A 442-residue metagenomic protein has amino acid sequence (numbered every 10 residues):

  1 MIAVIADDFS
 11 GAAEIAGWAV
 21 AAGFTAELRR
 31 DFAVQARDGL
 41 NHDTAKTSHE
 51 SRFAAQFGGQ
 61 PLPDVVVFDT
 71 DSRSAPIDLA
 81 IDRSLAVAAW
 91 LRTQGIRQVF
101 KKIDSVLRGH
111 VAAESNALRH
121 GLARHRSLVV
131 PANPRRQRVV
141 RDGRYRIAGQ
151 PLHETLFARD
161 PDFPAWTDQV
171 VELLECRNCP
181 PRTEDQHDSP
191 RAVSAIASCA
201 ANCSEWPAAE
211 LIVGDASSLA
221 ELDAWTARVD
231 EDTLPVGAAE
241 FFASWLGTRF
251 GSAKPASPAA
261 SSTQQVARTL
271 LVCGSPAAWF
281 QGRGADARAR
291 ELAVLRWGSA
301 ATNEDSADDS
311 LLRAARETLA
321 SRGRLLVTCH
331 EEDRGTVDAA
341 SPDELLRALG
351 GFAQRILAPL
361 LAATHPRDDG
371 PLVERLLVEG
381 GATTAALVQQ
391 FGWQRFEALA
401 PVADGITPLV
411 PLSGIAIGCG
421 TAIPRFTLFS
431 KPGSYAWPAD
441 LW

Functional and structural regions predicted by a protein language model:
M1, E27, D64, A75-A80 (+2 more regions): Cap/lid and interdomain-hinge subdomains that line or gate substrate/regulatory clefts in soluble alpha/beta enzymes
M1-Q35, V130-R135: N-terminal basic/disordered segments at the start of proteins
I5, V67-D69, K101-K102, L128-N133 (+6 more regions): Short beta-strand segments
I15-G17, H110-E114, R138-R146, D223-R228 (+4 more regions): Short acidic, glycine/serine/threonine-rich loops at helix termini
A33-P61, C179-A208, S252-Q264, E304-S306 (+2 more regions): Intrinsically disordered, low-complexity terminal tails and inter-domain linkers enriched for S/T/G/P/D/E
R146-A314: Conserved, well-structured core segments that form the ligand-binding/active-site neighborhood of functional domains
G323-E379: C-terminal structural cap/anchor segments
A382-P438: Conserved, well-ordered active-site substructure
